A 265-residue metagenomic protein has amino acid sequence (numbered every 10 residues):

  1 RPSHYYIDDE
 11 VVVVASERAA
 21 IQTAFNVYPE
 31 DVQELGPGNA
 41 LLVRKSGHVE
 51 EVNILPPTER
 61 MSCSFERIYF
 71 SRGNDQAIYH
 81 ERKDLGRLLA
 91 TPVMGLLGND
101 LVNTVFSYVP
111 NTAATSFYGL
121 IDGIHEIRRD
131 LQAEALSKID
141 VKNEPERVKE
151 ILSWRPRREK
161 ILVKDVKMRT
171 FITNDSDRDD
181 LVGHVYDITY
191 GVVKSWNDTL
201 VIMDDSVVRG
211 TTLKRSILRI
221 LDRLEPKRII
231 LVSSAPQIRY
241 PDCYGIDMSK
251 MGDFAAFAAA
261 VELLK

Functional and structural regions predicted by a protein language model:
R1, L42-V43, D222-L224, R228-L231 (+1 more regions): Intrinsic structural disorder
R1-V193, L200: N-terminal segments that mediate ammonia production and transfer in glutamine-dependent amidotransferase systems
N26-V27, L55, I127, S216 (+2 more regions): Alpha-helix boundary/interfacial micro-motifs
V49, K194, I229, E262-L264: Short flexible/disordered coil segments
D177-F254: PRPP/pyrophosphate-binding module of the type I phosphoribosyltransferase fold
D253-K265: Extended, composition-driven regions rather than compact fold-specific motifs
